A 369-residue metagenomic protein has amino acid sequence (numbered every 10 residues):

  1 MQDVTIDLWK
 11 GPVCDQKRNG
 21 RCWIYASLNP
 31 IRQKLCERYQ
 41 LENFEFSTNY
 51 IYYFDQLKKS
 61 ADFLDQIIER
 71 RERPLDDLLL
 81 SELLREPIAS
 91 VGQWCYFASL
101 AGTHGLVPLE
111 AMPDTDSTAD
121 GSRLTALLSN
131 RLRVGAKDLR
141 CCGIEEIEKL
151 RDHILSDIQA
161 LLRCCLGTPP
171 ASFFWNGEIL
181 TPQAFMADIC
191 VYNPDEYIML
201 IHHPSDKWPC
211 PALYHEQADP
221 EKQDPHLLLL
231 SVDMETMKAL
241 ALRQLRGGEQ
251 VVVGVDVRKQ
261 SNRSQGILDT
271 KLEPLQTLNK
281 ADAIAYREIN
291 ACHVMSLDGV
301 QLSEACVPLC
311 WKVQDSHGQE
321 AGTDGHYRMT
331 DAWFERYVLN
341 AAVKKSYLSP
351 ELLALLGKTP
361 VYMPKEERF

Functional and structural regions predicted by a protein language model:
Q2-V252, W311-D324, D331: Active-site nucleophile-adjacent alpha helix/oxyanion-hole segment immediately C-terminal to the catalytic cysteine
Q2-V4, L275-Q276, D282, H326 (+1 more regions): Short intrinsically disordered, low-complexity coil segments enriched in acidic
C22, A101, I284-G318: Catalytic nucleophile-His microenvironment captured as a short glycine-rich beta-strand/loop that brackets
L28, V257, L297: Flexible, active-site-proximal loop/turn residues at the rims of small-molecule/cofactor binding pockets and catalytic
L109-A111, S261-S264, G322, V338: Short helix/loop capping segments that flank catalytic or ligand/cofactor-binding pockets
H226-L230, M237-R243, D282-R287, S296-S303 (+3 more regions): Generic recognition of flexible, low-complexity loop/linker segments
L227-C292: Long, positively charged binding patches that form subdomain-scale interaction surfaces for polyanionic ligands
S303-F369: Conserved catalytic-core surface of thiol
